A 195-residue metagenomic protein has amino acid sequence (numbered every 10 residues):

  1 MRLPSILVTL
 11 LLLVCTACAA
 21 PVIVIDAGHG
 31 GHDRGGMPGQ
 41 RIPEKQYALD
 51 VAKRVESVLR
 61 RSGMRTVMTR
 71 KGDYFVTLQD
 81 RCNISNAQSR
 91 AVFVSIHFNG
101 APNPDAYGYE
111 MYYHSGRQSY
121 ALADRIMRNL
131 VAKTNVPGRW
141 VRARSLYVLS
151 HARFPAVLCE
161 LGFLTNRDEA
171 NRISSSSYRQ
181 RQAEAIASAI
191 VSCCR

Functional and structural regions predicted by a protein language model:
M1-S5: Positively charged n-region of N-terminal signal peptides that target proteins for export
I6-T16: Bacterial N-terminal signal peptides
L7-V8, G36, D73, Y147: Generic detector of short alpha-helix boundary/capping microenvironments and adjacent low-complexity segments
P21-R41: Short glycine-rich His-centered loop
P21-V22, I42, Q46-R195: Active-site-proximal helix/loop segments of hydrolytic enzymes
